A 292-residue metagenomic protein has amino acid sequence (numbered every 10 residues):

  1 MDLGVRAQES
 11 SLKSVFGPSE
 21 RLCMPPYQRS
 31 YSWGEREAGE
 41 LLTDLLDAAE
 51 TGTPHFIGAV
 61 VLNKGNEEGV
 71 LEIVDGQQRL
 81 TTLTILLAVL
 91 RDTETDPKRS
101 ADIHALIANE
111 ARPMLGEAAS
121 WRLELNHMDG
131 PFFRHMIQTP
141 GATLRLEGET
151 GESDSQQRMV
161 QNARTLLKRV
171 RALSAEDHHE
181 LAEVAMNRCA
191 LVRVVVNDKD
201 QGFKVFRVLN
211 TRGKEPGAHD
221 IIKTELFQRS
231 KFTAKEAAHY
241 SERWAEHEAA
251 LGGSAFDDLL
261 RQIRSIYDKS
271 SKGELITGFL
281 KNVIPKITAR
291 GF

Functional and structural regions predicted by a protein language model:
M1-V74, Q78, L191-V192: Short alpha-helix boundary/capping and kink motifs at helix termini
G4, D92, L173: Positively charged, glycine-rich low-complexity segments
G4, K13, G58-V60, A118 (+2 more regions): Glycine-centered structural positions embedded in regular secondary structure
Y27, R36, G65, Q77-Q78 (+4 more regions): An acidic- and aromatic-residue-enriched active-site/binding cleft used to recognize and process polar
T51-G52, T93-P97, R212-P216: Secondary-structure transition/capping motifs at alpha-helix termini and the adjoining loop/turn into the next element
L80-D96: Short active-site loop/helix that positions an aromatic residue
E94-N126: Flexible phosphate/Mg2+-sensing switch loops adjacent to catalytic phosphate-binding sites
E124-F292: Polyanionic (Asp/Glu-rich) segments that form extended negatively charged tracts
